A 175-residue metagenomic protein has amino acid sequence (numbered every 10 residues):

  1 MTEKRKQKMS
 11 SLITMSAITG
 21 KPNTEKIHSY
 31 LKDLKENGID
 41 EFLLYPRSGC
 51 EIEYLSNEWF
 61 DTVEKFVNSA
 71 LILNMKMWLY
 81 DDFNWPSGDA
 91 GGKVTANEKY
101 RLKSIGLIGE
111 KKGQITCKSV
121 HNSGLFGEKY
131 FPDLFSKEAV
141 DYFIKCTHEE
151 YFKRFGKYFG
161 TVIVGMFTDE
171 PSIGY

Functional and structural regions predicted by a protein language model:
M1-S11, E25: N-terminal carbohydrate-binding accessory modules
E3-Q7, L31-G38: Acidic (Asp/Glu)-rich catalytic clusters
Q7-L12, G38-D40, L71-M77, G160-V164: Short, well-ordered coil/turn segments that N-cap beta-strands
S16, L34, A70, M166: Conserved, mostly hydrophobic/aromatic
K21, G38-G49: Conserved, charged catalytic cores of large soluble enzymes
K21-L34, H148-F155: Short, acidic/polar
Y45-D141, K145, G156-K157: Acidic/aromatic-lined carbohydrate-recognition and catalytic surfaces of CAZymes acting on diverse glycans
V164-Y175: Carboxylate/His-rich catalytic cores and anion/metal-binding grooves
